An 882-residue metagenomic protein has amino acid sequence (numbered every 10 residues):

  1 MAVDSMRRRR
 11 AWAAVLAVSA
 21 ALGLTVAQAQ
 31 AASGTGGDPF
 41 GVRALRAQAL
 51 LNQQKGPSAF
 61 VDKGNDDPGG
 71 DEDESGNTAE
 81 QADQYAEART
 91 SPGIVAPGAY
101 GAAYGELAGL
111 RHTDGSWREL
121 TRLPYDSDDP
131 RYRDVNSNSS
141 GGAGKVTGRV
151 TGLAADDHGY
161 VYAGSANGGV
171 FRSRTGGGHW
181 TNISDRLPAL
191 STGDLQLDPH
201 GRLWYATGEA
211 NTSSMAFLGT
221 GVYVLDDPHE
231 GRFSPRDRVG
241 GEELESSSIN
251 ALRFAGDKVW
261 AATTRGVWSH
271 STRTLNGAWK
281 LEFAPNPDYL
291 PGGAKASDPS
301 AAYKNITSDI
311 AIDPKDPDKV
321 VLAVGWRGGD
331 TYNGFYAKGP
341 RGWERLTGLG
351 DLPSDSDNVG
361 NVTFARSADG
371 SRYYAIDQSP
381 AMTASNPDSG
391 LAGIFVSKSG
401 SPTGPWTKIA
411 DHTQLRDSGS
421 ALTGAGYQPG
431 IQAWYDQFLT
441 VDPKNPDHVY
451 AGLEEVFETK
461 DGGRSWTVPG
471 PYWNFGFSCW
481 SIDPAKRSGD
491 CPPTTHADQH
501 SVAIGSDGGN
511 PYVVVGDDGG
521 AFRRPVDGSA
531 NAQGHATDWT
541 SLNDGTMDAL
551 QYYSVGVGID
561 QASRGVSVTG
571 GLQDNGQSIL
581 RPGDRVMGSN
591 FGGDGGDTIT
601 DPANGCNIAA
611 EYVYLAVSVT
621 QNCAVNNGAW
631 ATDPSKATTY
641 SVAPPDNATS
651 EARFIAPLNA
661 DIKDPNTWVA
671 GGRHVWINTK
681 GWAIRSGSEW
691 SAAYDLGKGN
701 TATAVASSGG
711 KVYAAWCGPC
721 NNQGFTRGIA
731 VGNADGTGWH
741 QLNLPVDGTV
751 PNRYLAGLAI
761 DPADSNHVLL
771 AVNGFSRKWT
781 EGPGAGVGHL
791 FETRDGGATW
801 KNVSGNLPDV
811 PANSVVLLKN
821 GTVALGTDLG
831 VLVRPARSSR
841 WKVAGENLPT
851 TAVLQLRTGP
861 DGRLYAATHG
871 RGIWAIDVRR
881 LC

Functional and structural regions predicted by a protein language model:
A2-A31: Secretory targeting and sorting signals
G36-L881: Beta-propeller blade termini and top-face loops
